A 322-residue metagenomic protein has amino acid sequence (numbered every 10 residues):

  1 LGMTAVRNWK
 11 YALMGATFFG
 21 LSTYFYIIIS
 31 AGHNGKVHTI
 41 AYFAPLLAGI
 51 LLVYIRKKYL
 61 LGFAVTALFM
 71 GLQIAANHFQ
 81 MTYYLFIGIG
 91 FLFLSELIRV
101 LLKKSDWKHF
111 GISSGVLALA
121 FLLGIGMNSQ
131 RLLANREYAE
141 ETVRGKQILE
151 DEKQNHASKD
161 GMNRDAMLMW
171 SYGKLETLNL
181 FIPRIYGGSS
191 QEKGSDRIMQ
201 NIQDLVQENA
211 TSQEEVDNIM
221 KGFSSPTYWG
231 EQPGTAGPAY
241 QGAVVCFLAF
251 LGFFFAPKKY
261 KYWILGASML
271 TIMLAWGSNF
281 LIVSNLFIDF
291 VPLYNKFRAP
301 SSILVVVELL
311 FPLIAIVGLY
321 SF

Functional and structural regions predicted by a protein language model:
L1-A5, K10-Y42, S190-T235, S301: Active-site lumenal/periplasmic loops and adjacent helix-entry segments of GT-C-fold, multi-pass membrane
L1-I27, G242, C246-V283: Carboxylate/His-rich catalytic cores and anion/metal-binding grooves
T4, P45-L52, I89-L97, V245-A256 (+3 more regions): Transmembrane alpha-helices and membrane-interface helical segments of multi-pass integral membrane enzymes
T4, W9-R99, S113-N135: Membrane-embedded helix bundles of polyisoprenyl
F25-H38, T227-A239, L270-L310: Membrane-helix boundary/interfacial segments in multi-pass membrane proteins
S30-N34, Q130-G145, P257, S284 (+1 more regions): Juxtamembrane/interface segments at transmembrane-helix termini
L101-G115, I202-F223, L248-S278: Membrane-interface helix-loop-helix junctions at transmembrane boundaries of multi-pass membrane enzymes, predominantly
G124, Q130-G252: Periplasmic/ER-lumenal interhelical loops and adjacent helix-loop junctions in multi-pass membrane proteins
